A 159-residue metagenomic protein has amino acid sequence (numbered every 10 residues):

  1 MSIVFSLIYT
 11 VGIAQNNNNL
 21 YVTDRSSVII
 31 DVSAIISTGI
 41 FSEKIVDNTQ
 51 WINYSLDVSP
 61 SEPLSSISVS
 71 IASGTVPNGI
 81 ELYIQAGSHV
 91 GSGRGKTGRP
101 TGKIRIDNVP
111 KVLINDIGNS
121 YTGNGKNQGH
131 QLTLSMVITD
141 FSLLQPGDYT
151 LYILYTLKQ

Functional and structural regions predicted by a protein language model:
M1-N19: Bacterial Sec-dependent N-terminal signal peptides
I13-R99, V112-Q159: N-terminal small/polar-rich segments of proteins
T101-I104: Short, charge-dense linear interaction motifs
D107-K111: Surface loop/turn signatures of beta-propeller and other carbohydrate-active proteins
